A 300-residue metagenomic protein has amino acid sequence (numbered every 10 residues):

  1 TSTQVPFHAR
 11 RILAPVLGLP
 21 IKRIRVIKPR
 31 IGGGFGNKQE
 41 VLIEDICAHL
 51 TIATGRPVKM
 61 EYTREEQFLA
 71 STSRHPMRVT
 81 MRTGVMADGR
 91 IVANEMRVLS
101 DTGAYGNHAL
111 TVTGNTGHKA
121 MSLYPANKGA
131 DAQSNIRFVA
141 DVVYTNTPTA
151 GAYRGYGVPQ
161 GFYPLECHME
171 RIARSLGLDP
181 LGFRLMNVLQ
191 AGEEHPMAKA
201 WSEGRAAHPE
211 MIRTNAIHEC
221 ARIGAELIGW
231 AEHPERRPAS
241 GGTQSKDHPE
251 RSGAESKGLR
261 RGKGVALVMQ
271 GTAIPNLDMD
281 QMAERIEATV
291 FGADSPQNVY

Functional and structural regions predicted by a protein language model:
T1-L17, V188-G242, D247-Y300: Helix-loop-helix junctions that connect adjacent transmembrane helices in secondary transporters/permeases, recognized
T1-T54, T111-A126, A152-N187, E219 (+2 more regions): Alpha-helical support elements that line or immediately flank enzyme active sites and cofactor-binding pockets
S2-T3, R10-I12, F35-V41, L69-H75 (+5 more regions): Short acidic, glycine/serine/threonine-rich loops at helix termini
T3-P6, R30-G34, Y62-T72, V85 (+3 more regions): Acidic, glycine-rich active-site loops and adjacent beta-strand->loop/helix elements that engage anionic groups
L19-R23, T54-V58, V79, M86-N94 (+3 more regions): Short coil/turn connectors at secondary-structure junctions
K22-P29, P57-E65, V92-R97, Q133 (+4 more regions): Beta-strand segments within the central parallel beta-sheet cores of soluble alpha/beta enzyme folds
F35-A87, A150-R171, S175, K199-A231: Glycine-rich and small/hydrophobic secondary-structure elements
P76-C167, L277-S295: Glycine-rich loop/linker segments at domain edges
